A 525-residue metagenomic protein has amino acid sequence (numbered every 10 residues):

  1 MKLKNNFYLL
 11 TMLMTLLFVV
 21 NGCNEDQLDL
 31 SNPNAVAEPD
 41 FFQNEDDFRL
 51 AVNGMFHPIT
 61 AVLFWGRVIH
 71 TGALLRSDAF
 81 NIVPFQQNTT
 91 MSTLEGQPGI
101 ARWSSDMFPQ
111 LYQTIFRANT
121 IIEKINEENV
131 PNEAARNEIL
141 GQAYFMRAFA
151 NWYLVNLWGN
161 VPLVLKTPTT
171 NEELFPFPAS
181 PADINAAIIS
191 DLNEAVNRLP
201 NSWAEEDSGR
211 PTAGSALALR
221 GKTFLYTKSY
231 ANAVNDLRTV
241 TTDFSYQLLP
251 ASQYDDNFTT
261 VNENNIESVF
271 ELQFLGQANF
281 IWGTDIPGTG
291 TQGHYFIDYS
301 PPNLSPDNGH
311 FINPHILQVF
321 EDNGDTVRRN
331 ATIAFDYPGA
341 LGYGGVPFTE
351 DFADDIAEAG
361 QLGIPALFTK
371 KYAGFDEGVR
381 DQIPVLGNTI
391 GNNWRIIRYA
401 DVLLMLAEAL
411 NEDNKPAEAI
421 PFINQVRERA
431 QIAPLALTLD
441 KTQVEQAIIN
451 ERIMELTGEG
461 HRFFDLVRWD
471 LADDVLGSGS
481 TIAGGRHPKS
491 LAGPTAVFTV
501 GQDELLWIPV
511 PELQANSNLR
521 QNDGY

Functional and structural regions predicted by a protein language model:
K2, C23-A73, A182, E321-G324 (+1 more regions): Acidic, glycine-rich segments characteristic of secretory precursors and extracytoplasmic regions
T11-V19: Bacterial N-terminal signal peptides
C23-N24, N81-I82, L111-T114, A187 (+5 more regions): Long, intrinsically disordered, low-complexity segments
N44-E45, R49-N53, H57-L63, P84-W158 (+4 more regions): Conserved, well-structured interaction surfaces
E95, E267, V319-R398: Flexible, polar/acidic helix-loop-strand segments at domain edges
